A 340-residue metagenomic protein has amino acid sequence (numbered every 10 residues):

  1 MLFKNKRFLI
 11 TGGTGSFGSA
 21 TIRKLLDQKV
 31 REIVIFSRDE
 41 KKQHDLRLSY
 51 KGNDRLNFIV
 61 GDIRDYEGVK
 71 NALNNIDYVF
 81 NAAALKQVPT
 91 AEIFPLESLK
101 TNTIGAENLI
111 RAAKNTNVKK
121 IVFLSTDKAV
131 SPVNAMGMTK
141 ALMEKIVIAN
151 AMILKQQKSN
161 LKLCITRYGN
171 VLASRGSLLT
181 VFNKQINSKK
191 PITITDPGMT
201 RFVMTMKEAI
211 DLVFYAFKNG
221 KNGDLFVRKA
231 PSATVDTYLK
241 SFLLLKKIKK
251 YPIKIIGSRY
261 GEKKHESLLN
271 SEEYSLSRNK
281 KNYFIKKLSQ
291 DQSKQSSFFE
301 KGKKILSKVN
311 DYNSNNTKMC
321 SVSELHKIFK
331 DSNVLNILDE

Functional and structural regions predicted by a protein language model:
K6-Q28: N-terminal Rossmann NAD(P)H-binding glycine-rich loop of SDR-like oxidoreductase domains
T11, L73-A82, F123: Rossmann-fold scaffold of SDR-type NAD(P)-dependent oxidoreductases
V30-K42: Conserved glycine-rich Rossmann-like NAD(P)H-binding loop of the short-chain dehydrogenase/reductase
S37, I59-V60, K100, D196: Conserved residues in the N-terminal Rossmann fold of short-chain dehydrogenase/reductase
N57-Y78: Conserved Rossmann-fold cofactor-binding substructure of NAD(P)-dependent oxidoreductases
F58, S98, I121, L163-T166: Hydrophobic/aromatic anchor residues within beta-strands of the central parallel beta-sheet of Rossmann-like
N81, L85-P89, I93-A141, A149: Conserved Rossmann-fold NAD(P)-dependent oxidoreductase catalytic core, especially the SDR/UDP-sugar
N115, K145, A149-E340: Strand-loop microenvironment adjacent to phosphate/nucleotide-handling motifs in alpha/beta enzyme folds
